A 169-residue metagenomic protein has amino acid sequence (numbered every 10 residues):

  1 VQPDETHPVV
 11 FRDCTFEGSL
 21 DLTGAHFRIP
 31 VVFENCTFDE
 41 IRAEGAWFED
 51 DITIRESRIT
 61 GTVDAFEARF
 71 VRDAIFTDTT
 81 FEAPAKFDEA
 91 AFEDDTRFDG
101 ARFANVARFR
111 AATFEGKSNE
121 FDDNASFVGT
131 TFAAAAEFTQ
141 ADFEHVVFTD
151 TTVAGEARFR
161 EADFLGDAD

Functional and structural regions predicted by a protein language model:
V1-D169: N-terminal leader/targeting and pre-domain segments
